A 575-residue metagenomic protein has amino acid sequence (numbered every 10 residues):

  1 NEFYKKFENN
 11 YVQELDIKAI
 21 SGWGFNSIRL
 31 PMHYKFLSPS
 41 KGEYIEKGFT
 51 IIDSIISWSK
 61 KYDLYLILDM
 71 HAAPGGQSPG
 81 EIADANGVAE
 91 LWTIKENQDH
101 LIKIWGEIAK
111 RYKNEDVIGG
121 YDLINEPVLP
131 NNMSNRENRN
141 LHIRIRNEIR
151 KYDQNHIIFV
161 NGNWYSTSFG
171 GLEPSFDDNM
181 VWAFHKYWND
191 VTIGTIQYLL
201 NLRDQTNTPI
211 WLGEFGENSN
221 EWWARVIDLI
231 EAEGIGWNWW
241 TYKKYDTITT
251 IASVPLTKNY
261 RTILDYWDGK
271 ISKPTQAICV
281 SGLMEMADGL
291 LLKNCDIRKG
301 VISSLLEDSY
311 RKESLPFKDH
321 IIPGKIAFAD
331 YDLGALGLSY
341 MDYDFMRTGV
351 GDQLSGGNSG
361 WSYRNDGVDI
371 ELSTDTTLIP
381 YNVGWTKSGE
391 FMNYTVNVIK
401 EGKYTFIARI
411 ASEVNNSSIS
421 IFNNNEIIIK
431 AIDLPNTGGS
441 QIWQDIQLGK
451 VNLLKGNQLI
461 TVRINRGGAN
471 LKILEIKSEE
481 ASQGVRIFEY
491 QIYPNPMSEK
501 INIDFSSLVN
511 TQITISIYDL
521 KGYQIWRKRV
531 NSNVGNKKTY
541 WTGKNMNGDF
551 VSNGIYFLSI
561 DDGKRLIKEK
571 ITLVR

Functional and structural regions predicted by a protein language model:
N1-I157, G162-G170: Active-site mouth of glycoside hydrolases
I102-G106, K110-K244, T249-T262: Extracellular glycoside hydrolase catalytic/binding regions
R225, L229-H320: Aromatic-rich peripheral "rim/lid" segments of glycoside hydrolase catalytic domains that contact and position glycan
G300-A481: Extracytoplasmic
F406-I410, I501-S507, W541: Aromatic/hydrophobic beta-strand junction motif of beta-rich domains
S420-F422, T514-Y518: Beta-strand signatures of extracellular beta-sandwich domains
A481-L508, Y518-Y523, N553, K570-R575: Surface-exposed, proline-anchored Ser/Thr-rich loop/turn motifs
Y493, R527-V534, T539-Y540, N547-R575: C-terminal tail/sorting-segment detector
